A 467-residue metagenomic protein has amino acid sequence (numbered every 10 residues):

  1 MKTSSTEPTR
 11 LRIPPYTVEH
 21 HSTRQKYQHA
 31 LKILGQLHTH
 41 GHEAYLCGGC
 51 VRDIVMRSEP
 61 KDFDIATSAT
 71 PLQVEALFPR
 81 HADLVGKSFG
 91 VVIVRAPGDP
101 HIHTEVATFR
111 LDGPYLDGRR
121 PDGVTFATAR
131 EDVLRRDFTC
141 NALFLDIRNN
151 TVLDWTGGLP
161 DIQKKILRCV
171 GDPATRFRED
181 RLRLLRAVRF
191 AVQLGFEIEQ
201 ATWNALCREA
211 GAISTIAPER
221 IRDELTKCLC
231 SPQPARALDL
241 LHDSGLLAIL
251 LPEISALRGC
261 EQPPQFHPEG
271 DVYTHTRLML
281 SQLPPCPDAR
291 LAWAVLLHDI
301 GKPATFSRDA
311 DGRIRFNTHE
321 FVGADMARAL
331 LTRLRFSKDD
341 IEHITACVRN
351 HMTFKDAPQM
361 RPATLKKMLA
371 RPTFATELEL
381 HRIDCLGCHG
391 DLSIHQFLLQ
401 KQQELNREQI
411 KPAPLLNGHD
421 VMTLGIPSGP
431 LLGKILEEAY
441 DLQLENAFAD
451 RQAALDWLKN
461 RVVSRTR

Functional and structural regions predicted by a protein language model:
M1-R467: Catalytic cores of the polymerase beta-like nucleotidyltransferase superfamily and closely associated nucleotide
